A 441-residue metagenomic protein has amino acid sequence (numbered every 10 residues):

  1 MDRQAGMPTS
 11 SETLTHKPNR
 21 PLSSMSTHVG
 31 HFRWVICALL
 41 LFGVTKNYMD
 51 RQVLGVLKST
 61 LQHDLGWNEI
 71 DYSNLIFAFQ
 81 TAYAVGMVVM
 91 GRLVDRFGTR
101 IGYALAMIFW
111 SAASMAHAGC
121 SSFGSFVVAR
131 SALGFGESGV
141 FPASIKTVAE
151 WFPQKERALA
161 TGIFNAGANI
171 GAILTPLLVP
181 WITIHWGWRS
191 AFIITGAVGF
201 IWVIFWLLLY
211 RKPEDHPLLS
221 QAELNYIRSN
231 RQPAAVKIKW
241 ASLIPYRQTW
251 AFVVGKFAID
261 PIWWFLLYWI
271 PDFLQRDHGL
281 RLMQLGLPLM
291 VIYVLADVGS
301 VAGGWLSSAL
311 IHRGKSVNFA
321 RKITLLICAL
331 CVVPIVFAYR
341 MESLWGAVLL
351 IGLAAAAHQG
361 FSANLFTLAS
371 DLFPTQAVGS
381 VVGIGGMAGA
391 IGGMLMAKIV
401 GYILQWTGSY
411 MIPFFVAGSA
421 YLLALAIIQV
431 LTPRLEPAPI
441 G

Functional and structural regions predicted by a protein language model:
V35-E69, L266-P271: Extracytoplasmic
Q52, Q80-V88, A172-I173, Y293-D297 (+2 more regions): Residue-level signature of mid-helix packing/kink "hotspots" within the transmembrane helices of 12-pass Major
L54-G55, R247-G303, H358-S362, F366 (+2 more regions): Extracytoplasmic gate region of multi-pass secondary transporters
G66, G98, G119-S125, G136 (+3 more regions): Helix-breaking motifs and short loop linkers at transmembrane-helix boundaries and internal kinks in secondary membrane
V85-G124: Conserved MFS/SLC helix-loop-helix module at the cytosolic interface between two early adjacent transmembrane helices
I108-S121, L326-E342: C-terminal ends and interior cores of transmembrane alpha-helices in multi-pass membrane transporters/permeases
A129-N169: Cytoplasmic helix-loop-helix junction between adjacent transmembrane helices in 12-TM secondary transporters
F164-E214: Helix-loop-helix hairpin linking two adjacent transmembrane segments in secondary transporters
